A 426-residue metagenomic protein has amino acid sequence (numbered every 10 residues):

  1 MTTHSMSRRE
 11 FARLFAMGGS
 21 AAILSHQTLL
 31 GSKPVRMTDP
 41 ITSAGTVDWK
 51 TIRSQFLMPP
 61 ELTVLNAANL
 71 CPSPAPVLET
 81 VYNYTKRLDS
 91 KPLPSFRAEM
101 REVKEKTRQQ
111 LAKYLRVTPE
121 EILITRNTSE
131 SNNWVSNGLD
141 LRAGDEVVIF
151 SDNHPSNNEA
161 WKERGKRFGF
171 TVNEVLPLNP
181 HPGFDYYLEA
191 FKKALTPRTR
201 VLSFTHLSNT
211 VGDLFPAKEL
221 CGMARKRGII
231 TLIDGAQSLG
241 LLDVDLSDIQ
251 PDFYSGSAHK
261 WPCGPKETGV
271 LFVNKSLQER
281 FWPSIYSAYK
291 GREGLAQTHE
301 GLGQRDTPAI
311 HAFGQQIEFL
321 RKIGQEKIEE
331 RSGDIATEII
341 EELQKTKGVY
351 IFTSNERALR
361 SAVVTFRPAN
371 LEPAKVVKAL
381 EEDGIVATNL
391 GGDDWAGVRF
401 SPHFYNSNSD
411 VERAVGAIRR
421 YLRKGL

Functional and structural regions predicted by a protein language model:
T2, S7-L426: Pyridoxal 5′-phosphate
